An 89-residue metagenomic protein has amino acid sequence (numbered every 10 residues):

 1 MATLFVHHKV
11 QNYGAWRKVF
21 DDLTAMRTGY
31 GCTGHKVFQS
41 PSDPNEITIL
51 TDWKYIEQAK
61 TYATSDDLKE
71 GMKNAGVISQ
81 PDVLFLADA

Functional and structural regions predicted by a protein language model:
M1-D67, N74-A89: Short S/T/G/P-rich N-terminal loop/turn motif that feeds into the first structured element of a domain
